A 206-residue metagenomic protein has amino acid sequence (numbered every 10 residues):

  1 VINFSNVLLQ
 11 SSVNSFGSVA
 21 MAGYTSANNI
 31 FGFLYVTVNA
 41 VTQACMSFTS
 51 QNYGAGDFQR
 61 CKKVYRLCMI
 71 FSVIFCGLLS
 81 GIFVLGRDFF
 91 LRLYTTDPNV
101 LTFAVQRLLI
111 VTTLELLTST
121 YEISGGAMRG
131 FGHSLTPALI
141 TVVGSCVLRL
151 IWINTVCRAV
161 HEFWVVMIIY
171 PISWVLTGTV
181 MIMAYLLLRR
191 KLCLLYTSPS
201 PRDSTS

Functional and structural regions predicted by a protein language model:
V1-L8, I30-A44, L116-I123, V142-L150 (+2 more regions): Hydrophobic alpha-helical transmembrane bundles that constitute the permease/transmembrane domains of multi-pass
N3-N29, F33, Q51, F89-P98 (+1 more regions): Helix-terminus/linker motif at the lipid-water interface of multi-pass membrane proteins
M21, S134-A138, V166-M167, S204: Alpha-helical transmembrane segments and their helix-entry boundary regions
G23-R87, T118-T141: Small-residue-rich hydrophobic transmembrane alpha-helices
T49-L114, V156-S198: Short alpha-helical transmembrane segments in multi-pass integral membrane proteins
V111, T141-V142: Short, contiguous acidic/charged loop-to-helix segments that flank catalytic cores in large enzymes
Y196-S206: Single conserved hydrophobic/aromatic residue that forms the stacking wall/gate of nucleotide- or nucleobase-binding
